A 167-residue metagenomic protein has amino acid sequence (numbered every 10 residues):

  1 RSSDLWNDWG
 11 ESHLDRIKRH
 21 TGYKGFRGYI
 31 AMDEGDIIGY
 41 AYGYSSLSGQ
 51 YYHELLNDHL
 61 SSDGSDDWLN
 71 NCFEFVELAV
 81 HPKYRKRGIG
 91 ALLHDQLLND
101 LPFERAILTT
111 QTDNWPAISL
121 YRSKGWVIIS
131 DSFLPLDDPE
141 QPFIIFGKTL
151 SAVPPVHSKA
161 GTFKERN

Functional and structural regions predicted by a protein language model:
L5-E34, I38, Y42-L47, G64: Active-site rim helix/loop that mediates acceptor-substrate recognition in acyltransferases
F26-I30, Y40, C72, E77 (+1 more regions): Short hydrophobic/aromatic beta-strand element in the GNAT-like acyltransferase core that lines or flanks the acyl-donor
Y42-E77, P135-P139: Conserved acyl-donor/pantetheine-binding loop and adjacent beta-alpha core of acyl/acetyltransferases and related
D63-W68, F73, H81, L92-A106: Conserved acyl-CoA
D66-W68, L78-L92, T112-S119, S123: Conserved glycine-rich acetyl-CoA-binding loop
H81-R85, L97-L98, L108-I118, L134-F143 (+1 more regions): Conserved beta-strand-loop-alpha-helix junction that forms the acyl-donor binding cleft
N99, R122-D131: Conserved acetyl-CoA-binding loop of GNAT-fold acetyltransferases
